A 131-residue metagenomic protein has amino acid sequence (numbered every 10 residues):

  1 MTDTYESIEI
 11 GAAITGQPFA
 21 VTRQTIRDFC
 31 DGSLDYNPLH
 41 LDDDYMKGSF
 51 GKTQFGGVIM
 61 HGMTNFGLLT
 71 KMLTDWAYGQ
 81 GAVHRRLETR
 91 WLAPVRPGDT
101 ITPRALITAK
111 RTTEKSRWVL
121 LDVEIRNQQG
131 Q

Functional and structural regions predicted by a protein language model:
M1-I14, V95-Q131: HotDog/MaoC-like acyl-thioester-processing domains
M1-V83: Hot-dog-fold acyl-thioester-processing enzymes
D75-D99, P103: Mid-chain, well-packed structural core segment of small domains
